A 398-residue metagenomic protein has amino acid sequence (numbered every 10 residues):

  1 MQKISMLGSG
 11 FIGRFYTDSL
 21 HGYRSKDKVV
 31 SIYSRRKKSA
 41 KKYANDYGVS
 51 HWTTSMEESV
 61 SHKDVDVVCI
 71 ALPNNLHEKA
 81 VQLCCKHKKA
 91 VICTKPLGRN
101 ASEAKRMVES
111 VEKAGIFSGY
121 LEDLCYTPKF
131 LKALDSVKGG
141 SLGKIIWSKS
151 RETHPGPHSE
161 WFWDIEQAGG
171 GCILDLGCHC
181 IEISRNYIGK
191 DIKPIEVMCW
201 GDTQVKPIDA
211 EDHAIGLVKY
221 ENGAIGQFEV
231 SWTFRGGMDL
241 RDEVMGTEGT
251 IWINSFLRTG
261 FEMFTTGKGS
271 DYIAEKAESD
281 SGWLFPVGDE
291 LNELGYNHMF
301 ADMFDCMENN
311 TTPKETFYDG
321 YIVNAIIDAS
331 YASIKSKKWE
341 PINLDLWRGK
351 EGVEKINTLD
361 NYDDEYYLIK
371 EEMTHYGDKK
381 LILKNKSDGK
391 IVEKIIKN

Functional and structural regions predicted by a protein language model:
M1-Y47, K394-K397: N-terminal Rossmann-like dinucleotide-binding module
K38, Y47-S110: Beta-loop-alpha module in the N-terminal Rossmann-like domain of NAD(P)-dependent dehydrogenases, especially those
T53, C93, S118-Y120, K149 (+1 more regions): Hydrophobic residues in well-ordered beta-strands that form the structural core
F117, L124-I208, V218, K337: Predominantly a Rossmann-like dinucleotide-binding segment in NAD(P)-dependent oxidoreductases
C178, K206, E229-G237: Glycine-rich phosphate/pyrophosphate-binding beta-alpha loops
E196, Q204, A214-I225, T233-R235 (+1 more regions): Glycine-rich, aromatic-lined ligand/substrate-binding cores of catalytic and carbohydrate-binding domains
Y220, E243, E248-E315, E340 (+1 more regions): C-terminal glycine/acidic-rich active-site capping loop/insertion
